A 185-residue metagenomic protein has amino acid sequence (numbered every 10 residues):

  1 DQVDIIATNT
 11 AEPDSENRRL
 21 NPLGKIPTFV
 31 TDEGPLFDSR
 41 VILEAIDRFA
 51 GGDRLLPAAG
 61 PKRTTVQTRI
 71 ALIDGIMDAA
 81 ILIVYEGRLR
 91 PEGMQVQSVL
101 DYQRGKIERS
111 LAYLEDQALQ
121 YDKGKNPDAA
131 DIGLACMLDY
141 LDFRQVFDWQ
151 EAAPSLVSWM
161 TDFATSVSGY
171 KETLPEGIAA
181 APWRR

Functional and structural regions predicted by a protein language model:
D1-Q97: GST-like domain detector, emphasizing the conserved glutathione-binding G-site in the N-terminal thioredoxin-like
T10, G60, D128, P154 (+1 more regions): Serine-centered coil/turn micro-motif
L43, D47, Q67-I70, L111 (+2 more regions): Non-transmembrane alpha-helical segments in soluble domains of secreted/periplasmic/extracellular proteins
D53-A58, G93, K123, Q150-E151 (+1 more regions): Short, hydrophobic secondary-structure boundary micro-motifs
L55-T68, R109-A118, C136-R144, T173-R185: A short, terminal or domain-edge coil/loop segment
I73-T161: GST-like fold's C-terminal all-alpha helical module
E151-R185: Long hydrophobic alpha-helical segments typical of transmembrane helices together with their membrane-interfacial
